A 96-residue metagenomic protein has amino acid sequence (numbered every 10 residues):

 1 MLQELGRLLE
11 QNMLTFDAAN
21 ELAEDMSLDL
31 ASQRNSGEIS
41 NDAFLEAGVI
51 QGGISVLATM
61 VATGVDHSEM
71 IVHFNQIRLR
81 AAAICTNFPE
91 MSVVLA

Functional and structural regions predicted by a protein language model:
M1-R34: Short terminal alpha-helical segments
E4-L5, S27, F44, D66 (+1 more regions): Helix-centric, low-specificity signal for extended rod-like, repetitive segments
E10-M13, D17, G37-G48, S68: Short, solvent-exposed segments of well-ordered alpha helices
M13, D17, E24, G48 (+2 more regions): Generic structural signal for well-ordered, non-transmembrane alpha-helical segments in soluble/cytosolic regions
D25, D29-S32, S36, G53 (+4 more regions): Amphipathic, soluble alpha-helical interaction motifs
S40-G64: Long, amphipathic, charge-rich alpha-helical segments that form helical bundles/coiled-coils
A62-A96: Amphipathic alpha-helical binding modules
